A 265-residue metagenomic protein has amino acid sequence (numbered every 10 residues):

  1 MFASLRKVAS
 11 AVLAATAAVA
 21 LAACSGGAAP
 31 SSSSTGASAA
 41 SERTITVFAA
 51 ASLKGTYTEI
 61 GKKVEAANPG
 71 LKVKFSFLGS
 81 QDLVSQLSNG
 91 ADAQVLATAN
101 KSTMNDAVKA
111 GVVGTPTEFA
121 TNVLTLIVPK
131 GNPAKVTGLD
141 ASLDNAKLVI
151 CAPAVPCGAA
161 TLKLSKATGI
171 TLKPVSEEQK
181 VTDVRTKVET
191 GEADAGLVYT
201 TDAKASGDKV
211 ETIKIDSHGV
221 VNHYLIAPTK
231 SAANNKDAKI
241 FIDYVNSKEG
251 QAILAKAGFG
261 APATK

Functional and structural regions predicted by a protein language model:
F2-S4, A15-L53, T58-K62, A66 (+4 more regions): Exported/periplasmic ABC-transporter solute-binding proteins
R6-A11: Short, hydrophobic alpha-helical membrane anchors of single-pass surface/secreted proteins
G70, D92-A93, A193: Short, high-confidence coil segments that cap the C-terminus of an alpha-helix and link into the following beta-strand
L71-G79: A short beta-strand-loop structural module common to alpha/beta enzyme folds
Q81-V112, K135, G207: Pocket-flanking alpha-helical
V112-G114, F259: Short glycine-aromatic motifs
T115-T125: Short, glycine-/small- and polar/acidic-enriched structural segments that line small-molecule recognition paths
